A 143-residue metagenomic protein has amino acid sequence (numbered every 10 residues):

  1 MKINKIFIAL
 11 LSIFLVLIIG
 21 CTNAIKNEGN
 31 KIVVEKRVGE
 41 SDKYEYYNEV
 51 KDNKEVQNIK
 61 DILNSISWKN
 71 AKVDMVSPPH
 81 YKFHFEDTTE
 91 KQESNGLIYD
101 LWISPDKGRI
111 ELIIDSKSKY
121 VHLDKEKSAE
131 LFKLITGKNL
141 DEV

Functional and structural regions predicted by a protein language model:
M1-C21: Sec-dependent bacterial lipoprotein signal peptides
I3, C21-V143: Function-determining sites in protein domains
